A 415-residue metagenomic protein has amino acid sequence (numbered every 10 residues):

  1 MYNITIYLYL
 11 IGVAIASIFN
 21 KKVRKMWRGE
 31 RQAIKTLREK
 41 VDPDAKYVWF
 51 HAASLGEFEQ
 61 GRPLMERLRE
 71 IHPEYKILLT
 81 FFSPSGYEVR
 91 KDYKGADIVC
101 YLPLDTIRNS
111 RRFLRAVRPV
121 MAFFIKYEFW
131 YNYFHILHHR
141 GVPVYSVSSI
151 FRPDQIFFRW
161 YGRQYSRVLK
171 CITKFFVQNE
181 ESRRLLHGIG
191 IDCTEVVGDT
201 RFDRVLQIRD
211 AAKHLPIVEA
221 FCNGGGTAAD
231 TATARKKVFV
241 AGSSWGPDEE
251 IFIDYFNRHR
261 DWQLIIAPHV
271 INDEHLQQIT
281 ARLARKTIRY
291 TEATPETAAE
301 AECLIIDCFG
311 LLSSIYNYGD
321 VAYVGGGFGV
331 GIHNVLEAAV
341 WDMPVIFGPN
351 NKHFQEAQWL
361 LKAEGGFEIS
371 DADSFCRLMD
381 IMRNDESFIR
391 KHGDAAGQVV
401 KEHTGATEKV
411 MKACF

Functional and structural regions predicted by a protein language model:
M1-M26, T280: Helix-enriched interaction subdomains in cytosolic or periplasmic regions, typified by TIR/SEFIR signaling/NADase cores
A14-P216, T227-T233, S244-G246, Y255-H259 (+1 more regions): Active-site and donor-binding regions of nucleotide-sugar-utilizing enzymes
R90, K94-I98, Q277-I306: Nucleotide-activated donor-binding/catalytic signature segment of Leloir-type glycosyltransferases, i.e., the conserved
V142-V144, T287, V345: Hydrophobic beta-strand scaffold residues
I172-F175, G188, L312-Q398: Catalytic binding pocket for nucleotide-activated donors in carbohydrate/polymer assembly enzymes
R201, I288-V330, N334-V335: Donor nucleotide-activated moiety binding/catalytic core segment of transferases that use nucleotide-activated donors
V240-E250, F256, W262-R282: Anionic-ligand-binding alpha/beta catalytic cores of soluble enzymes and soluble regulatory domains that recognize
H403-F415: C-terminal alpha-helical cap of glycosyltransferases
